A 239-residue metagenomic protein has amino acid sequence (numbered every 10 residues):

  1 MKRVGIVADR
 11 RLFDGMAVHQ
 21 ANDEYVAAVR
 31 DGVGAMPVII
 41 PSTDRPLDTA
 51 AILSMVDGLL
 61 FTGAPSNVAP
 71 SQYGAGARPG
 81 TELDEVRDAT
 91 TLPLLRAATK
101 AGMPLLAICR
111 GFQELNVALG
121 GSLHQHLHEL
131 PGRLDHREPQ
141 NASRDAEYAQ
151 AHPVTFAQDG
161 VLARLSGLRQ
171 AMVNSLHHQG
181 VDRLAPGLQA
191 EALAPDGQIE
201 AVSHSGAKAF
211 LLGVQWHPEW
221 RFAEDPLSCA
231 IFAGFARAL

Functional and structural regions predicted by a protein language model:
M1-L106, V117-H124, H128-S166, M172 (+4 more regions): N-terminal beta1-alpha1 cap of cysteine-dependent amidohydrolase-like domains
C109: Conserved G/P- and acidic residue-centered "switch" motifs that form tight phosphate/ATP-binding loops in soluble
F112: The feature captures the ABC ATPase H-loop/switch
K208-F210: A short, structured beta-strand/loop element
L212-Q215: Active-site-proximal beta-strand elements of phosphoester/diester hydrolases
